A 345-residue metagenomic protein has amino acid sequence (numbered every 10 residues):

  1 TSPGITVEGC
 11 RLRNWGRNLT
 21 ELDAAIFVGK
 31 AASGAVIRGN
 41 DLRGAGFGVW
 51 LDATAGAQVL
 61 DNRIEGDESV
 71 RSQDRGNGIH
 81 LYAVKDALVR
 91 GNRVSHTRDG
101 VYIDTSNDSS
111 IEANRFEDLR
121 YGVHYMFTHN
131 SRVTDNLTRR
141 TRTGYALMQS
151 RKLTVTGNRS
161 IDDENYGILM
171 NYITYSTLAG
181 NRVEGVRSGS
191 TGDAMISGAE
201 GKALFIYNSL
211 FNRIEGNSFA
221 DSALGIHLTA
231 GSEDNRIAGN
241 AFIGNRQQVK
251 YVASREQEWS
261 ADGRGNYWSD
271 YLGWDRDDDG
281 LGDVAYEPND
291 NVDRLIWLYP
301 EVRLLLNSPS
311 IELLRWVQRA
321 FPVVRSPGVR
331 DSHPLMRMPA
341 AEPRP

Functional and structural regions predicted by a protein language model:
T1, T20-G29, G44-F47, L51 (+8 more regions): Extracellular beta-strand/beta-solenoid scaffold signature
T1-D23, F27-K30, R38: Right-handed parallel beta-helix/beta-spiral solenoid domain characteristic of secreted/periplasmic
S2, V7, A31-A32, I37 (+24 more regions): Parallel beta-helix/beta-solenoid
D61, R182-Y207, N212-G216, A220-P345: Functionally critical loop-and-helix segments that line ligand-binding/catalytic clefts of soluble enzyme domains
R63-G66, R71-S72: Alpha-solenoid helical-repeat scaffolds
F116, Y121, N130-K152, R159: Acidic, glycine-rich loop-and-beta core segments that form the ion-binding/anion-interacting portion of active sites
